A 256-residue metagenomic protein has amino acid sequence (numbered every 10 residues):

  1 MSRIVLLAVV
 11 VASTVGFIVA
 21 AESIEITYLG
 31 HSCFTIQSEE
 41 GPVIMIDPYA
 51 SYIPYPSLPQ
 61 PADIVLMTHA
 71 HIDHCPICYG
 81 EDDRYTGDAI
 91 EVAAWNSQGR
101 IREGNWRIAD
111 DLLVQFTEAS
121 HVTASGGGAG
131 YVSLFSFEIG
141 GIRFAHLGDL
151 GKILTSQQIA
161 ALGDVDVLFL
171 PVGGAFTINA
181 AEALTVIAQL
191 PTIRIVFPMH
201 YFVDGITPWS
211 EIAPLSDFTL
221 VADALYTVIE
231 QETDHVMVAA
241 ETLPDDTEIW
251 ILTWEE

Functional and structural regions predicted by a protein language model:
V5-G16: Bacterial N-terminal signal peptides
A21-I64, I72, I90-G163, V167 (+2 more regions): Core dinuclear metal-dependent hydrolase active-site scaffold
S57-Q60, Y79-T86, A161-G163, V186-T192: Short, conserved loop/helix-junction motifs that constitute active-site signature segments in enzyme catalytic cores
A62, D166-L170, G174, A180-Y201: Proline-aspartate-enriched helix->loop->beta-strand connector
I64, T68-C75, H200: Histidine-centered divalent metal-coordination motifs
C75-P76, I153-T155, F176-E182, D204-E211: Extracytoplasmic/secreted cell-surface and envelope-processing proteins
P76-Y85, P208-S216: Metal-dependent catalytic neighborhoods of phosphoester/phosphodiester hydrolases
I195-E256: Binuclear metal-ion centers of metallo-dependent hydrolases, dominated by the metallo-beta-lactamase
